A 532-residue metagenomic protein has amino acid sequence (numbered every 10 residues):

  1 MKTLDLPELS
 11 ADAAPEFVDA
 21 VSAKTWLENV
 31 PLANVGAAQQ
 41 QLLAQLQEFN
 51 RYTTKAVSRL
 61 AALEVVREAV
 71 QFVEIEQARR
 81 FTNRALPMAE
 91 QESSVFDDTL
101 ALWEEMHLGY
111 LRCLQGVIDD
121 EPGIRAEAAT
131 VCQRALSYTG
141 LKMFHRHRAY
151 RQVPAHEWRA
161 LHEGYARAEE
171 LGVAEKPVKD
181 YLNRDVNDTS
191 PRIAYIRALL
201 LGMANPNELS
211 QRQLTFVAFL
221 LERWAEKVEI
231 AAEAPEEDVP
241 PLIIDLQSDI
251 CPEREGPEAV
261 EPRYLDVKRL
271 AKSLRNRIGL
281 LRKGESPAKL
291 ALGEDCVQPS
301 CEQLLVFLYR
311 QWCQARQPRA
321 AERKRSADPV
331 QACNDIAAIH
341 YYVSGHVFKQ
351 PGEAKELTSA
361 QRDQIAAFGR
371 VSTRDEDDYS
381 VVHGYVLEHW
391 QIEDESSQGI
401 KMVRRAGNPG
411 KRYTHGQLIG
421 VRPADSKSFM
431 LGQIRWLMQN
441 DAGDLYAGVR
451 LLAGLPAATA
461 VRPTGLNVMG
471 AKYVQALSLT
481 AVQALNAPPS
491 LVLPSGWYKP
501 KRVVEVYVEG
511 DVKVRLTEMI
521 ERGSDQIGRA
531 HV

Functional and structural regions predicted by a protein language model:
M1-L171: Generic N-terminal leader/targeting and pre-domain segments
L46, T99, E105-L114, L220-L221 (+4 more regions): Generic hydrophobic, helix-prone segments enriched in Leu/Val/Ile
A168-E353: Extended, domain-scale alpha-helical bundle/helix-rich regions
W312-S428, Q433-D441, Y446-A458, G465-R529: Short strand-loop-strand
